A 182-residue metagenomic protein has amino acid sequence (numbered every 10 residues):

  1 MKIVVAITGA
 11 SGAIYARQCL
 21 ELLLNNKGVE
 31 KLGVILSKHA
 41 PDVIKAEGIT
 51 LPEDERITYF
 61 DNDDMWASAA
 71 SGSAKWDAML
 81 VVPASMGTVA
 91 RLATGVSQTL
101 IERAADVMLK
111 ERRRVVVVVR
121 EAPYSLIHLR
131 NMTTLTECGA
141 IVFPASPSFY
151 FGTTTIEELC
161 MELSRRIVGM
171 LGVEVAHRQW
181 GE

Functional and structural regions predicted by a protein language model:
M1-V116, R120-E182: A cross-family phosphate/adenosyl-ligand binding-site feature
